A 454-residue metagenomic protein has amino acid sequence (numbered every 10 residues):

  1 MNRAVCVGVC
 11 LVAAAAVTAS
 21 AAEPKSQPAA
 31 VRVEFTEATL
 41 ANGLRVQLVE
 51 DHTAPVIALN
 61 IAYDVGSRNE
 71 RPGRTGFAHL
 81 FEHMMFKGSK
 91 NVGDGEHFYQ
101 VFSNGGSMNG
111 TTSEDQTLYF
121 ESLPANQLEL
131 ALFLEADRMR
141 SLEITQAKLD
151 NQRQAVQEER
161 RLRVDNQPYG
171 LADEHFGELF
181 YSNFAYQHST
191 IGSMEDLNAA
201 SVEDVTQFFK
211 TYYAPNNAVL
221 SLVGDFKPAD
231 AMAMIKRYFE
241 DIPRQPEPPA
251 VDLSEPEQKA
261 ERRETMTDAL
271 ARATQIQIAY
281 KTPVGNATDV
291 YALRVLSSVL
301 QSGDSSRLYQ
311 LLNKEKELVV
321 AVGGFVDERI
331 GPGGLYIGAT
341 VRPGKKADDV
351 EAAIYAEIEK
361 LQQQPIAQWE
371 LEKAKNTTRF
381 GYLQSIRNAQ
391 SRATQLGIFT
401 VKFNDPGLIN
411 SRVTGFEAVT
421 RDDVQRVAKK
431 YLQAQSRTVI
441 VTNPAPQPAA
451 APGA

Functional and structural regions predicted by a protein language model:
M1-A4: Positively charged n-region of N-terminal signal peptides that target proteins for export
C6-A16: Bacterial N-terminal signal peptides
A19-S26: Boundary at the C-terminal end of the N-terminal hydrophobic targeting segment
Q27-E34, A38-A54: N- or domain-start disorder-to-order transition segments that initiate the globular core
T39, E96-E247, V284, E315-A454: Charge-rich, well-structured scaffold segments of protease-associated domains
G43, H52-V101, I278, T288-L300 (+1 more regions): Active/ligand-binding-proximal structured segments within catalytic/core domains that scaffold catalytic residues
H52-A54, A214, L270-R272, G331: Short strand-connecting beta-turns/loops that link adjacent beta-strands
R161, E178, E247-S305, I398: His/Glu-based metal-binding/catalytic segments typifying zinc-dependent metallopeptidases
